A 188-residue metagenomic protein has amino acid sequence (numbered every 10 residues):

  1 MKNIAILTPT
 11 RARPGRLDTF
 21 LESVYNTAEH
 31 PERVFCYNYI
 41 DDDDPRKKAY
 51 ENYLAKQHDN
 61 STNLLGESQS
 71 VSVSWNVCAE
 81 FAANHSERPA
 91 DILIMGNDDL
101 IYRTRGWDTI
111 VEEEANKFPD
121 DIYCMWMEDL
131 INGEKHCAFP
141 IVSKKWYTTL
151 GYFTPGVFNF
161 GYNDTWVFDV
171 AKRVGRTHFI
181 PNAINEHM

Functional and structural regions predicted by a protein language model:
T19-E32: Short, acidic, metal-binding catalytic loop of nucleotide-sugar glycosyltransferases
P31-D44, L64-G66: Short beta-strand/loop segment that forms part of the nucleotide-sugar
G66-W75, A79, N159-G161: A short, glycine-/small-residue-rich helix N-cap motif at loop->alpha-helix starts within glycosyltransferase
N76-I92: Active-site nucleotide-sugar/metal-binding loop of Leloir-type enzymes
P89-I101: Short beta-strand-to-loop acidic/aromatic patch adjacent to the donor-nucleotide binding site
L100-F139: Conserved donor NDP-sugar-binding/catalytic core segment of glycosyltransferases
V111, W146, F158-F179: A short, conserved alpha-helix in the catalytic core of glycosyltransferases
T177-M188: Catalytic beta-strand/loop signature of glycosyltransferases that borders the donor
